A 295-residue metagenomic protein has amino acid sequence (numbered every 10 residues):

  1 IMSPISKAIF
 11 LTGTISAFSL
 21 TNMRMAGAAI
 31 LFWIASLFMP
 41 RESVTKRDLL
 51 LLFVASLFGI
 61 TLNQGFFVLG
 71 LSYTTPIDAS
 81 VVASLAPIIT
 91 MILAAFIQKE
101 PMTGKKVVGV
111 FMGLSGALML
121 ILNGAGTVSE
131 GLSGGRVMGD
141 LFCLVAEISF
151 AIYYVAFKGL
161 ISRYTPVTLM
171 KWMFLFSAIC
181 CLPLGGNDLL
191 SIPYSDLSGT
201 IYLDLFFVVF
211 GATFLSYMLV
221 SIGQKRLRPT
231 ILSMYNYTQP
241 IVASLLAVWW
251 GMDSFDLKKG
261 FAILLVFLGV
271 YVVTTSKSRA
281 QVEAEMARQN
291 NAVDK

Functional and structural regions predicted by a protein language model:
I1, I5-A8, G27-T45, S115-S133 (+3 more regions): Membrane-interface helix-cap regions at the ends of transmembrane helices in multi-pass membrane proteins
I1-N22, V128-G159, I179-P183, E285-K295: Glycine-/small-residue-enriched transmembrane alpha-helix faces in small-molecule transporters and effluxers
I1-S3, S36-A83, M119, V209-L227: Specific transmembrane alpha-helical segments of multi-pass solute transporters/efflux pumps, especially DMT/EamA
P4, A26, W33, S56-T61 (+7 more regions): Hydrophobic/small/kink-forming positions within alpha-helical transmembrane segments of polytopic membrane proteins
I9, L20, R24, G70 (+7 more regions): Hydrophobic/aromatic residues within transmembrane alpha-helices of multi-pass small-molecule transporters
F18-I34, V54, G109-M119, V137-V145 (+3 more regions): Hydrophobic alpha-helical transmembrane segments of multi-pass integral membrane proteins, especially transporters
M23, I60, Q64, D78-L85 (+2 more regions): Helix-helix packing/entry segments at the starts of transmembrane helices
E42, L85-I148, L257-K258, I263-K295: Juxtamembrane helix-loop boundary signature in multi-pass membrane transporters
